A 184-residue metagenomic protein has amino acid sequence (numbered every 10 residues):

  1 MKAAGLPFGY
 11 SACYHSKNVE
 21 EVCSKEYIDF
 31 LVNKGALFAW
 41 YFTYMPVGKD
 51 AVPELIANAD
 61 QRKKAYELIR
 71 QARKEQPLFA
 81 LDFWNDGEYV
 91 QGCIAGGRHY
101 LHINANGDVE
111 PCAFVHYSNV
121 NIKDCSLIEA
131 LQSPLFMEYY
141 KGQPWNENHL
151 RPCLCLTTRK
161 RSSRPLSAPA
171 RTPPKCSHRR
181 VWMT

Functional and structural regions predicted by a protein language model:
K2-G92, G96, A105-N106, E110 (+1 more regions): Radical SAM enzyme [4Fe-4S]-AdoMet core and its adjacent flexible, acidic and glycine-rich loops/tails across
F114-T184: Flexible mid-to-C-terminal extensions adjoining Fe-S/redox cofactors in radical SAM and related proteins
